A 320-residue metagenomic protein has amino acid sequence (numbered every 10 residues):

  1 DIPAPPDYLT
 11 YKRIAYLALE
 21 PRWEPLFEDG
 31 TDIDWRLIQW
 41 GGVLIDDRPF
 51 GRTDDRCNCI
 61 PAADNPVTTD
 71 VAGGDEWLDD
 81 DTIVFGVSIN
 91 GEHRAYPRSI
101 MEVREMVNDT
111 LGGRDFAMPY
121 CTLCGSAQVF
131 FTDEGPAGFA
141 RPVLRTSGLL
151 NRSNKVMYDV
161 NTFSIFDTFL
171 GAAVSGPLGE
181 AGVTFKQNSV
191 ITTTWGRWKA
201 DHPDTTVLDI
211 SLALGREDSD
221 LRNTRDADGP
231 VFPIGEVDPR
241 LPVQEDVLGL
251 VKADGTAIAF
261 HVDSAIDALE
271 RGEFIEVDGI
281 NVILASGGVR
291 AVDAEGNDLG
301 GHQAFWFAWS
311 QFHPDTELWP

Functional and structural regions predicted by a protein language model:
D1-P320: Mid-to-C-terminal functional-domain signal that highlights helix-capping/loop sites within ligand-binding modules
